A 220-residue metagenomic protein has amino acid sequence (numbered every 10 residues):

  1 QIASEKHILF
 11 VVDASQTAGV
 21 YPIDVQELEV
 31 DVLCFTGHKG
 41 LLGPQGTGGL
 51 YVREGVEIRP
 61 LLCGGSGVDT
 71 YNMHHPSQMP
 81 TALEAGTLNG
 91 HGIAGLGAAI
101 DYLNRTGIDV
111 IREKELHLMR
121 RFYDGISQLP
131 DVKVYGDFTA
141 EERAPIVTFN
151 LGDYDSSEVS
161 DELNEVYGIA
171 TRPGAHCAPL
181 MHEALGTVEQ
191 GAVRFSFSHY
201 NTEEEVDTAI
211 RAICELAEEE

Functional and structural regions predicted by a protein language model:
Q1-E220: Pyridoxal 5′-phosphate
